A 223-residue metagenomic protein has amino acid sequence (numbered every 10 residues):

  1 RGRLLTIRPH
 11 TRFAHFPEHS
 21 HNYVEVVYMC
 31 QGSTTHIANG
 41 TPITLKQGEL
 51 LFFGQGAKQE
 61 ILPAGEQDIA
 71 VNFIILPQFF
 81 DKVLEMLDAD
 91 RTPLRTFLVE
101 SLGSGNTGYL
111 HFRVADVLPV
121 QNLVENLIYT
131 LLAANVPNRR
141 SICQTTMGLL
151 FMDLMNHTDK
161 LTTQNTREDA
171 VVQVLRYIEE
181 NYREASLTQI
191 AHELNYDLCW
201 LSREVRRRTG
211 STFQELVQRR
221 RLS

Functional and structural regions predicted by a protein language model:
R3-R95, V136: N-terminal regulatory/effector-sensing and dimerization cores that precede helix-turn-helix DNA-binding domains
D90-T146: Amphipathic alpha-helical segments enriched in hydrophobic/aromatic residues interleaved with Lys/Arg
N156-H157: C-terminal regulatory or interaction extensions
R167-L175, Q218-L222: Short, leucine-enriched amphipathic alpha-helices that occur as contiguous helical runs
E180-Y182: Short helix-capping/hinge SLiMs at alpha-helix to coil transitions
E184, T188-L222: Basic/polar phosphate-binding segments, predominantly the helix-turn-helix DNA-binding elements of transcriptional
